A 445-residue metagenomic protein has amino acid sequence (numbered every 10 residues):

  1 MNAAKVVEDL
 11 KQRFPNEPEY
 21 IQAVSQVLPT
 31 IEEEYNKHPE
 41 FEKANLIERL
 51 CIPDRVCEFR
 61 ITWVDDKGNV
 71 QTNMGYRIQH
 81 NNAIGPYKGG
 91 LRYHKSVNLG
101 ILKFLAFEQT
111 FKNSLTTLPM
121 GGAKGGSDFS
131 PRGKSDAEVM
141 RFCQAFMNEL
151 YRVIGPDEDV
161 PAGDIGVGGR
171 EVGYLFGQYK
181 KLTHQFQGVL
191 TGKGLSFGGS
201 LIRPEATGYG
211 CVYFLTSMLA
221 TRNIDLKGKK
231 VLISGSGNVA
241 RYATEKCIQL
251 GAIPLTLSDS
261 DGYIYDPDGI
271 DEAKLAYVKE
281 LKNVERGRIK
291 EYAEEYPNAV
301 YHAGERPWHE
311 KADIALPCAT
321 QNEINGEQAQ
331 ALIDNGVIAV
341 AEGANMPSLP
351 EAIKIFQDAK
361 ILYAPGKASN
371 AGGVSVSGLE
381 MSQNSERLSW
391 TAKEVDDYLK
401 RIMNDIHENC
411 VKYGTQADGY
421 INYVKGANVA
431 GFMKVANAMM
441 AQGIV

Functional and structural regions predicted by a protein language model:
N2-A23, M218, I333-V445: Adenosine-phosphate binding glycine-rich loop
I21, K37-A44, T117, I154-G163 (+3 more regions): Flexible, glycine/charged-enriched surface loops at secondary-structure junctions
E40-N69: Structured beta-strand/loop patches that form or line metal/cofactor-binding pockets in enzymes
F59-K124, D128: Phosphate-interaction motifs
H94, N113-K227: Glycine/serine-rich phosphate-binding loop and adjoining beta1-alpha1 elements at the start of nucleotide-handling
T191-G194, G199-K311: Glycine-rich phosphate/diphosphate-binding loop of Rossmann-like nucleotide-binding domains
G262-Y363, A368: Rossmann-like adenosine-cofactor binding region
